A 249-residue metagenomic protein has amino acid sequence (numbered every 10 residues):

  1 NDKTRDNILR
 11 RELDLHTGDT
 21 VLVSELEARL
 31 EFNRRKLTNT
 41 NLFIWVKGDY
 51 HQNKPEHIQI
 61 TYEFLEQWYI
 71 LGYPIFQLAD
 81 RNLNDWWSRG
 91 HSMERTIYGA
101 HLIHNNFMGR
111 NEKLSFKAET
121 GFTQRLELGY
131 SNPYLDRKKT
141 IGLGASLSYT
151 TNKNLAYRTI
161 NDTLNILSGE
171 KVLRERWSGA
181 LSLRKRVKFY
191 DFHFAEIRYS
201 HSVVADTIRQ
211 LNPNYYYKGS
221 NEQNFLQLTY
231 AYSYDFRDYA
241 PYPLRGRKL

Functional and structural regions predicted by a protein language model:
N1-V21, Y190-E196, R209: Acidic, glycine-rich low-complexity/disordered segments
K3, T20-E31, G121, G219: Soluble non-cytosolic domains of exported or imported proteins
T4, R10, Q67-Y69, G246: Sequence-level motif detector for i,i+2 pairs with an aromatic at +2
D6, R10, E27-R34, G99: Extracytoplasmic/secreted envelope proteins and their assembly/folding machinery, especially bacterial periplasmic
E12-G18, N33-T40, N105: Structured segments of extracytoplasmic/periplasmic soluble domains in secreted or envelope-associated proteins
E25-Q52: Short acidic amphipathic segments
K36-N39, Q59-T229, Y234-R237, P241 (+1 more regions): Gram-negative/organellar outer-membrane beta-barrel architecture
H51-T61: Acidic helix-start/capping segments at beta-turn-to-alpha-helix junctions
